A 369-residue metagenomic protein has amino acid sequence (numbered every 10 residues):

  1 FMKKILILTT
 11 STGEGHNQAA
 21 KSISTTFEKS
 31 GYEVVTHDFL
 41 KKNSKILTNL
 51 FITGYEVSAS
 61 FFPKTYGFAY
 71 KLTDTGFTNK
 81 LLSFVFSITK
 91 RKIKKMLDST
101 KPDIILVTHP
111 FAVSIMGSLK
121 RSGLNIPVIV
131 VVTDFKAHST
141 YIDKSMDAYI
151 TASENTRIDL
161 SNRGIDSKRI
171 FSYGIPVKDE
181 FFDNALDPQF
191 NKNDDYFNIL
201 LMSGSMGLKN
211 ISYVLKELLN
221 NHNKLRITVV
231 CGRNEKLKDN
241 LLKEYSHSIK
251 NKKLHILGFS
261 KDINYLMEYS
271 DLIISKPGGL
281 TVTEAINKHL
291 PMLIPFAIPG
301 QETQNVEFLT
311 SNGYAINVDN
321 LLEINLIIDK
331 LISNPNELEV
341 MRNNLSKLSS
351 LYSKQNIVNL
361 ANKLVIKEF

Functional and structural regions predicted by a protein language model:
E14, A69-R163, R169: Active-site and donor-binding regions of nucleotide-sugar-utilizing enzymes
S22-K94, D98: Conserved N-terminal ligand/cofactor-binding loop architecture of enzyme catalytic domains
P176-N191: Acidic anion/phosphate-binding donor-loop and adjacent secondary structure in glycosyltransferase catalytic cores
N193-Y269: Donor-nucleotide binding loops and adjacent catalytic segments primarily of GT-B fold Leloir glycosyltransferases
E268-G278: Acidic donor-binding loop of glycosyltransferase active sites
S311-G313, D319-E337: C-terminal "capping" alpha-helix adjacent to the active site of nucleotide-linked donor transferases in cell-envelope
E337-L351: A short, well-ordered alpha-helix in the C-terminal region of glycosyltransferases
S350-F369: C-terminal alpha-helical cap of glycosyltransferases
